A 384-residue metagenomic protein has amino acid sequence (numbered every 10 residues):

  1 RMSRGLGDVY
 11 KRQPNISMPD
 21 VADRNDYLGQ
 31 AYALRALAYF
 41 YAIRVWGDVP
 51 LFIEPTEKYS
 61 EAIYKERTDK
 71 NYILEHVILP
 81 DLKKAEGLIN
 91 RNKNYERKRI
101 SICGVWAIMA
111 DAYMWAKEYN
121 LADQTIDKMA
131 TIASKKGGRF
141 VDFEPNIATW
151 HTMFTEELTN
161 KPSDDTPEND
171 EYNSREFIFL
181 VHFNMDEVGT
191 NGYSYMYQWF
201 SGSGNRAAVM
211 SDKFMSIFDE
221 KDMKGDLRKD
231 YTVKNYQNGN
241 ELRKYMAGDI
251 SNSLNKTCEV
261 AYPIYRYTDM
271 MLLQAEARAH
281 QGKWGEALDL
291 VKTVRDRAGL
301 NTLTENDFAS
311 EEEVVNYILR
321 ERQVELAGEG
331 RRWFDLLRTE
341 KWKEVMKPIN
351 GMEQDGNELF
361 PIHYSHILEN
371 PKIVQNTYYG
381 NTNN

Functional and structural regions predicted by a protein language model:
R1-N191, K221-N384: Acidic/polar-rich alpha-helix caps and helix-coil junctions
H182, S194-S201: Extended polysaccharide-engagement surfaces of secreted carbohydrate-active enzymes
W199-R228: Short, cationic low-complexity segments
